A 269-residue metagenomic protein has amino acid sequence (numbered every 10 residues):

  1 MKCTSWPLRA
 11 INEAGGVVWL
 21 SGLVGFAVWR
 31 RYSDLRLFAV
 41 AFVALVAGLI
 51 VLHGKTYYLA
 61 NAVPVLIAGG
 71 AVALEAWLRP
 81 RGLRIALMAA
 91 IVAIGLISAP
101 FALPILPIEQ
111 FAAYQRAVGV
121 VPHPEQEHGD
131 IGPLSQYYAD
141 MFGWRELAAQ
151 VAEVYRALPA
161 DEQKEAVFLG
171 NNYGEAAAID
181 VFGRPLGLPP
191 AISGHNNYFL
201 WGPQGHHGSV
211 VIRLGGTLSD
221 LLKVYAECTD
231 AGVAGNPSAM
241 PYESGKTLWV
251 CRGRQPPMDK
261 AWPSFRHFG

Functional and structural regions predicted by a protein language model:
M1-L8: Juxtamembrane membrane-water interface segments that cap and precede transmembrane helices
T4, A39-T56: Transmembrane-helix signature of polytopic, lipid-linked glycan biosynthesis machinery
N12-Y32: Hydrophobic, aromatic-rich transmembrane alpha-helices and their immediate juxtamembrane boundary segments
E13-G16, A47-G48, G54-M88: Hydrophobic/aromatic-rich transmembrane helices and adjacent perimembrane loops
R30-A41: Membrane-interfacial loop-to-transmembrane alpha-helix junctions, especially the N-terminal start
W77-R116: Signature aromatic-anchored transmembrane alpha helix within multi-pass, membrane-resident enzymes that catalyze glycan
A102-I108, A113-Y198: Short periplasmic/luminal acceptor-recognition loop of GT-C membrane glycosyltransferases, typified by
E146, Q150-A152, R156-P159, G187-G269: Aromatic/acidic, Gly/Pro-rich catalytic loop(s) in extracytoplasmic/lumenal soluble domains of multi-pass membrane
